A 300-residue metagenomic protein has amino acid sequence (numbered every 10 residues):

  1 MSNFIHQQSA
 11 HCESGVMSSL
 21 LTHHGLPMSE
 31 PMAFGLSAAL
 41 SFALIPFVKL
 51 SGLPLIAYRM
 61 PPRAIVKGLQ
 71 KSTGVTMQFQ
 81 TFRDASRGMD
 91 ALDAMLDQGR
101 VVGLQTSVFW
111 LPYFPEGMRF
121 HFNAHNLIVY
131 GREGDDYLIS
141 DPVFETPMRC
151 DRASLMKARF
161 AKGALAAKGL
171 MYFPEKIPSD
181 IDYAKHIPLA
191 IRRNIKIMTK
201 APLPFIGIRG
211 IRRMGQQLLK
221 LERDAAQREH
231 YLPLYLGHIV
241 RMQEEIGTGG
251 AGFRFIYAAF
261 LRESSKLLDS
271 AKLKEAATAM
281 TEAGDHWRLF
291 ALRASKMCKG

Functional and structural regions predicted by a protein language model:
M1-M28, A38-S179: Conserved active-site-adjacent core of cysteine acyl-enzyme catalytic domains
H6-Q7, R119, V240-G247: Short, charged/polar micro-motifs that form catalytic or ligand-binding hotspots
T22-P31, L261-L268: Short helix-capping/linker segments at secondary-structure and domain boundaries
H23, S72, M95, A158 (+5 more regions): Residues that form generic nucleotide/phosphate-binding pockets
G134-I246: Noncatalytic regulatory segments and standalone regulatory/sensor domains
R241-G300: Charged, long alpha-helical assembly modules
